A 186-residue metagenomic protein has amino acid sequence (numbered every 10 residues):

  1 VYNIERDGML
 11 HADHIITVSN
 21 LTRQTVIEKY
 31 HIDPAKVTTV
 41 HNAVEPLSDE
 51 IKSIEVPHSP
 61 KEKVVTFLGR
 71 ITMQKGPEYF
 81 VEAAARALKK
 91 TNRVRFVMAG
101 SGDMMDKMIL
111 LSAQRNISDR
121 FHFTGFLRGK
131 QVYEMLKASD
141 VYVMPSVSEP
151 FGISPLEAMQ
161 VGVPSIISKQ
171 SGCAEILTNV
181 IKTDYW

Functional and structural regions predicted by a protein language model:
Y2-I15: Membrane-proximal helix-turn-helix segments that form the acceptor-binding/catalytic region of lipid-linked
I16, H58-A84: Conserved donor-binding/catalytic core segment of Leloir-type glycosyltransferases
L21, A43: Carbohydrate-associated surface elements
I109-L127: Nucleotide-activated donor-binding/catalytic signature segment of Leloir-type glycosyltransferases, i.e., the conserved
F126-L127, E134-S139: Short alpha-helical donor nucleotide-sugar binding micro-motif in glycosyltransferases
V147: Aromatic "clamp/platform" in nucleotide-sugar-dependent glycosyltransferases that forms part of the donor/acceptor
P164-I167: Short hydrophobic beta-strand element within catalytic cores of glycosyltransferases and related nucleotide-activated
A174-W186: Change "using UDP/GDP/dTDP sugars" to "using nucleotide sugars
